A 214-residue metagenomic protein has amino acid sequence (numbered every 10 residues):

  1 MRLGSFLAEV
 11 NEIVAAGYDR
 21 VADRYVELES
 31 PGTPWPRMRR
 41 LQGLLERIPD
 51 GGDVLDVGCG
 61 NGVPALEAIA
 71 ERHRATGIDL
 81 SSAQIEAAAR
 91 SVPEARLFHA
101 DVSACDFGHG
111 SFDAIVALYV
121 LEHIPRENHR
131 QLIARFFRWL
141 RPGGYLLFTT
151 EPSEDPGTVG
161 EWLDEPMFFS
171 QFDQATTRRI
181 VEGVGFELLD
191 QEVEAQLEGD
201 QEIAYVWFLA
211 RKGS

Functional and structural regions predicted by a protein language model:
R2-P49, E154: Conserved class I S-adenosyl-L-methionine
L55-A104: Class I SAM-dependent methyltransferase SAM/SAH-binding core
V116: A conserved beta-strand element that flanks and buttresses the S-adenosyl-L-methionine
R130-P142: A short glycine-rich, Lys/Arg-flanked "PGG" loop and its adjoining helix->strand segment in the class I
G143-T150: Conserved beta-strand signature within the Rossmann-like core of class I S-adenosyl-L-methionine
E151-F168: Short, glycine-/aromatic-enriched active-site segment of Class I SAM-dependent methyltransferases
F169-V184: Short alpha-helix
L197-S214: Core SAM-dependent methyltransferase catalytic element
